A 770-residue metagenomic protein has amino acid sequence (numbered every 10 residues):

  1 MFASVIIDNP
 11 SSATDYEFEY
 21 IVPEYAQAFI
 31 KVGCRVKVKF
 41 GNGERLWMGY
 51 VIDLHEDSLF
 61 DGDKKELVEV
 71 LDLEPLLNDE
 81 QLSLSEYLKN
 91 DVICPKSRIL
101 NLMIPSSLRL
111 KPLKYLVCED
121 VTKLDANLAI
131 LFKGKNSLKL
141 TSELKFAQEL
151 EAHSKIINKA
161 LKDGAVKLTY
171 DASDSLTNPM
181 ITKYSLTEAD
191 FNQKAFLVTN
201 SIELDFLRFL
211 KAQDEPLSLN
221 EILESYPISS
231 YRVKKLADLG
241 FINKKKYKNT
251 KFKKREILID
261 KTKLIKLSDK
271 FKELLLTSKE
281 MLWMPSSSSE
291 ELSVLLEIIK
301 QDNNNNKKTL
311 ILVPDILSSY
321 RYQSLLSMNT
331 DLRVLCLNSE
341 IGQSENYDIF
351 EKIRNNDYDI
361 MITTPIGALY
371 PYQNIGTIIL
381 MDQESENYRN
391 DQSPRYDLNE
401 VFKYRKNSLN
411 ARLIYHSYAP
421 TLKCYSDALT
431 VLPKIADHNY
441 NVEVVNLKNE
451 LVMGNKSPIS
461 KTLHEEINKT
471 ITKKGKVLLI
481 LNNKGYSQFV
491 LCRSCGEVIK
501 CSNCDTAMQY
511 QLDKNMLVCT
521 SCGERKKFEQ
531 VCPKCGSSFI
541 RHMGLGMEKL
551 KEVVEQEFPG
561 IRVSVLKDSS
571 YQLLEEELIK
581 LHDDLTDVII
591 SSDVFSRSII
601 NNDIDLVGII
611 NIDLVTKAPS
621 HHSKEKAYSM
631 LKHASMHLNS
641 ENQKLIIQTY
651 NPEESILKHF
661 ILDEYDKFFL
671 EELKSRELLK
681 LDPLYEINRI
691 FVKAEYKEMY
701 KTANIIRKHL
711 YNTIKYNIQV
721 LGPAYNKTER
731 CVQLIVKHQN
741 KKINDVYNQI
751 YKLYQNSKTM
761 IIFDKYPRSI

Functional and structural regions predicted by a protein language model:
M1-Y440, I609, Y700-N717, E729-C731 (+1 more regions): Accessory, non-ATPase domains that flank or precede helicase/AAA+ motor cores in DNA-metabolism machines
A3, L116, L684-K693, V732: Short glycine-/aliphatic-rich beta-strand segments at the starts of folded cytosolic domains
R255-D359, T363-F691, Y696-E698: Inter-lobe coupling/hinge segments of SF2-like helicase ATPases
N446, Q511, N726, D764-R768: Acidic/polar residues at beta-strand termini and the immediately following turn/coil
E497-T506, E552, F558, R562 (+2 more regions): Amphipathic, soluble alpha/beta structural segments
C504-D505, N717-Q719: Short small/polar-residue motifs
Q719-Y725: Short amphipathic beta-strand and strand-loop transition segments with alternating hydrophobic
